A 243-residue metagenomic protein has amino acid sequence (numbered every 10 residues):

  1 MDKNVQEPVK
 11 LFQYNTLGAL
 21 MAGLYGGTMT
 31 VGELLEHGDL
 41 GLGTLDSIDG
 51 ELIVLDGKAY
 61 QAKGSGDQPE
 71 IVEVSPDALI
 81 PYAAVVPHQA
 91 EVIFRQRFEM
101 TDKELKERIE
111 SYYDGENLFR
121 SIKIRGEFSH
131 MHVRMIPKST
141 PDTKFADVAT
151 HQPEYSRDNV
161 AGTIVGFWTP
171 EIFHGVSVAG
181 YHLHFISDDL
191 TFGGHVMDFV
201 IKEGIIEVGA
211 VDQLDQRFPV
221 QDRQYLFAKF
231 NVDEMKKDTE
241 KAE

Functional and structural regions predicted by a protein language model:
D2-T16: Hydrophobic, proline/glycine-rich low-complexity stretches
T16-A84: N-terminal low-complexity or amphipathic/hydrophobic leaders
L55-S129: N-terminal, charged amphipathic alpha-helical interaction modules
A62-K63, H132-V133, G175, G193-H195: Short helix/loop capping segments that flank catalytic or ligand/cofactor-binding pockets
P81-R97, D212-K237: Compact, glycine/acidic-enriched structural inserts
K103-F167, I172-V176: Long, positively charged binding patches that form subdomain-scale interaction surfaces for polyanionic ligands
V178-I186: Histidine-centered divalent-metal-coordination microenvironment in nucleic-acid enzymes
S187-F230: A hydrophobic, small-residue-rich beta->alpha segment in the mid-to-C-terminal subdomain of diverse proteins
